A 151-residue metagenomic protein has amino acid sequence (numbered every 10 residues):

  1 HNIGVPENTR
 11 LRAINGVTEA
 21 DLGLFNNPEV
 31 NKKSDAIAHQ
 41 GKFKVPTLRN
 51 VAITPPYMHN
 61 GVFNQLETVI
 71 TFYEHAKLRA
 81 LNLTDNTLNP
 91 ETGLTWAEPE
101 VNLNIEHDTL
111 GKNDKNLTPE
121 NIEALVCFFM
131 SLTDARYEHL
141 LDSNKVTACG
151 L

Functional and structural regions predicted by a protein language model:
H1-L151: Periplasmic c-type cytochrome electron-transfer domains
